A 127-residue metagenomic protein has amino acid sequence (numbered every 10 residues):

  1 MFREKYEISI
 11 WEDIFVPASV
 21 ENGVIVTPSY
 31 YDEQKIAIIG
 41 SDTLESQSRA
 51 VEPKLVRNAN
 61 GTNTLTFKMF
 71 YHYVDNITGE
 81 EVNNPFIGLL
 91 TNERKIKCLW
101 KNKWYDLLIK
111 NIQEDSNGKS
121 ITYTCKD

Functional and structural regions predicted by a protein language model:
M1-D127: Assembly/oligomerization scaffold segments
